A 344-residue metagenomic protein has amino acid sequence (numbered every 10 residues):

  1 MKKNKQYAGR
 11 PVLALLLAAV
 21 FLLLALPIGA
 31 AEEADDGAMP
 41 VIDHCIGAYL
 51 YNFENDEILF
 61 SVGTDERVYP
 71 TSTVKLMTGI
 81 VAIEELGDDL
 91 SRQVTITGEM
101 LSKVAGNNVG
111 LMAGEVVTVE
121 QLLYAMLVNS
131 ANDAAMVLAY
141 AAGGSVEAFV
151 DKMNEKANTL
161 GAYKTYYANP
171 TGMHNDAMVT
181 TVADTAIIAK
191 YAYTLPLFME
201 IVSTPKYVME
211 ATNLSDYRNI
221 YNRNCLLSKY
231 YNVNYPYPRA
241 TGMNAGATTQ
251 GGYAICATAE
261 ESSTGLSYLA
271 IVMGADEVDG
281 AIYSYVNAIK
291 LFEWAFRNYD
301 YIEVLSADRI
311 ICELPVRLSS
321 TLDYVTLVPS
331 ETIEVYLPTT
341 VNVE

Functional and structural regions predicted by a protein language model:
M1-Y7: N-terminal secretory signal peptides that target proteins for export/translocation
G9-A30: Sec-dependent N-terminal signal peptides of Gram-positive bacterial secreted proteins and lipoproteins
F21, I28-D35, V41, L305-V316: Intrinsically disordered, low-complexity repeat and linker tracts
A30-L197, I201: Active-site-adjacent loops and short helices of periplasmic peptidoglycan-processing enzymes
Y163, A177-V179, D184, A189-E344: Domain-terminus/edge residues, biased toward the C-terminal soluble/receptor-binding domains of extracytoplasmic
